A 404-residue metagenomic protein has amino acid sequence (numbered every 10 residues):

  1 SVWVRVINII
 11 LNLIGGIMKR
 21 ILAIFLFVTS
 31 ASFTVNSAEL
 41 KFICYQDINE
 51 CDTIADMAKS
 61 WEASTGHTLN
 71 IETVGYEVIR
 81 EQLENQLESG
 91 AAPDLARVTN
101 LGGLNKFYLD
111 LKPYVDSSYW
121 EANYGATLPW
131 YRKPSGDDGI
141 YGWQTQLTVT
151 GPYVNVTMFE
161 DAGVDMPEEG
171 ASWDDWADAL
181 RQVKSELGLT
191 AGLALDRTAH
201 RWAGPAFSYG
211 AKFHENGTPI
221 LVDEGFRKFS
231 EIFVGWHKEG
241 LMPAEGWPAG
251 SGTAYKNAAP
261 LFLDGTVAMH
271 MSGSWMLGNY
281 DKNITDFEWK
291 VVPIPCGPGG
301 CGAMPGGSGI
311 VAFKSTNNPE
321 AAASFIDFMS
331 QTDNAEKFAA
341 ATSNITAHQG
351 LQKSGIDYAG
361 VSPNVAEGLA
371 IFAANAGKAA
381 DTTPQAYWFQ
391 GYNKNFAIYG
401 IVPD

Functional and structural regions predicted by a protein language model:
L40-D56, T148, N393: Extracytoplasmic "Venus flytrap"
K41, M57-A126, T157-D165, P260-L261 (+2 more regions): Extracytoplasmic "Venus flytrap"/periplasmic binding protein-like
K59, A63-S64, T68, D138 (+3 more regions): Extracytoplasmic/periplasmic substrate-recognition and gating elements
K59-G66, N70, P134-R201, A211-G250 (+2 more regions): Helix-loop-helix "hinge/cap" segment bordering the ligand-binding cleft or interdomain interface
E77-E81, A211-E288, I294: Extracytoplasmic ligand-binding clamshell segments of periplasmic binding protein
T99-G151, K290, G360-P363, A373-A376: Hinge/lid segment of periplasmic solute-binding proteins
K112-A126, E169, G192, A211-E231 (+4 more regions): Short, solvent-exposed loop/beta-turn-alpha elements that line the ligand-binding surface or hinge of extracytoplasmic
S135, Q144, N364-D404: C-terminal capping/gating helix-and-loop segments adjacent to ligand/active sites or protein-protein/ligand interfaces
